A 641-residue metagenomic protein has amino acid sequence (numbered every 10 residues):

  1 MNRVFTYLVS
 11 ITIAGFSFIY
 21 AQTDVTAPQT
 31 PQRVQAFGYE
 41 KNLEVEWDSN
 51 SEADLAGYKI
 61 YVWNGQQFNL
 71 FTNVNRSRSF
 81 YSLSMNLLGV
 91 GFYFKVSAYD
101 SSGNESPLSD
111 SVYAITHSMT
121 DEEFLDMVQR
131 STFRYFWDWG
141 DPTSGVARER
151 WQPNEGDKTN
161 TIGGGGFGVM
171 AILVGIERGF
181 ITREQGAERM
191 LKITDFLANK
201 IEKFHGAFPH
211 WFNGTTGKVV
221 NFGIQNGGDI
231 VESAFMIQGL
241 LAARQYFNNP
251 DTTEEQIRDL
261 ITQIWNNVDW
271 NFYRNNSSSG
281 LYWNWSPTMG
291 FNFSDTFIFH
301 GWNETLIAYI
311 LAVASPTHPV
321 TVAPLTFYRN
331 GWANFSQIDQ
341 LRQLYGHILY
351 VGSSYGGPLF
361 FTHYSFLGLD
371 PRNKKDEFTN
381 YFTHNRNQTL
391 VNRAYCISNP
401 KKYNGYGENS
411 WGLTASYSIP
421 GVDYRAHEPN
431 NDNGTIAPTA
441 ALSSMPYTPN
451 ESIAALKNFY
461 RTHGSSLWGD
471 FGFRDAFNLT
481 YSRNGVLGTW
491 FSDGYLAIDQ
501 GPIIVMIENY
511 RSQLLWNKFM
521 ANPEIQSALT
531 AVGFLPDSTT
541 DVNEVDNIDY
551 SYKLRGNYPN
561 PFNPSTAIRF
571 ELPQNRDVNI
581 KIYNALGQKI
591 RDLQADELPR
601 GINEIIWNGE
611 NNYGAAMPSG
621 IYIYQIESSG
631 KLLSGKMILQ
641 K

Functional and structural regions predicted by a protein language model:
Q22-D54, L88, S101-M119: Pro/Thr/Ser/Gly-rich low-complexity, intrinsically disordered linker/stalk tracts
D48-E52, E571-P573, E610: Acidic, Ser/Thr
D48-Q66, D577-V578: Solvent-exposed loop/turn segments flanking beta-strands in beta-repeat/beta-sandwich domains
G57-G89, S101, P107-L108: Recognizes extended acidic, P/S/T-rich segments that occur within or adjacent to Ig-like beta-sandwich modules
S84-G91, Y613-P618: Surface-exposed, short loops/turns at beta-strand junctions within beta-sandwich domains
V112-T539: Ser/Thr/Asn(+Pro)-rich, low-complexity disordered segments
T540-E571, Y583-Q588, S619, I638-K641: Surface-exposed, proline-anchored Ser/Thr-rich loop/turn motifs
R569, Q594-L632: Short, surface-exposed loop/turn motifs with a glycine/proline- and acidic-biased composition
